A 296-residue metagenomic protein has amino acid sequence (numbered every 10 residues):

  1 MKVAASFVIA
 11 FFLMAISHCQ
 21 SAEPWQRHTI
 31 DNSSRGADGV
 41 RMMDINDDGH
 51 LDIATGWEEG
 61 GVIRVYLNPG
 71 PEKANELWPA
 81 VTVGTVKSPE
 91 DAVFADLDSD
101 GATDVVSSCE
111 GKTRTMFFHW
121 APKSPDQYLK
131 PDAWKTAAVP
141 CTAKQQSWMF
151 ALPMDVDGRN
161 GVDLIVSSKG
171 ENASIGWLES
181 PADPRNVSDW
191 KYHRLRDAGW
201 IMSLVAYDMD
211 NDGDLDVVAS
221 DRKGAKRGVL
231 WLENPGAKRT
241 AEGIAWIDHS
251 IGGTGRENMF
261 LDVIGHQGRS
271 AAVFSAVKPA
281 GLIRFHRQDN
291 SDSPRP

Functional and structural regions predicted by a protein language model:
M1-A5: Positively charged n-region of N-terminal signal peptides that target proteins for export
S6-I16: Bacterial N-terminal signal peptides
C19-P296: Beta-propeller-forming repeat regions
